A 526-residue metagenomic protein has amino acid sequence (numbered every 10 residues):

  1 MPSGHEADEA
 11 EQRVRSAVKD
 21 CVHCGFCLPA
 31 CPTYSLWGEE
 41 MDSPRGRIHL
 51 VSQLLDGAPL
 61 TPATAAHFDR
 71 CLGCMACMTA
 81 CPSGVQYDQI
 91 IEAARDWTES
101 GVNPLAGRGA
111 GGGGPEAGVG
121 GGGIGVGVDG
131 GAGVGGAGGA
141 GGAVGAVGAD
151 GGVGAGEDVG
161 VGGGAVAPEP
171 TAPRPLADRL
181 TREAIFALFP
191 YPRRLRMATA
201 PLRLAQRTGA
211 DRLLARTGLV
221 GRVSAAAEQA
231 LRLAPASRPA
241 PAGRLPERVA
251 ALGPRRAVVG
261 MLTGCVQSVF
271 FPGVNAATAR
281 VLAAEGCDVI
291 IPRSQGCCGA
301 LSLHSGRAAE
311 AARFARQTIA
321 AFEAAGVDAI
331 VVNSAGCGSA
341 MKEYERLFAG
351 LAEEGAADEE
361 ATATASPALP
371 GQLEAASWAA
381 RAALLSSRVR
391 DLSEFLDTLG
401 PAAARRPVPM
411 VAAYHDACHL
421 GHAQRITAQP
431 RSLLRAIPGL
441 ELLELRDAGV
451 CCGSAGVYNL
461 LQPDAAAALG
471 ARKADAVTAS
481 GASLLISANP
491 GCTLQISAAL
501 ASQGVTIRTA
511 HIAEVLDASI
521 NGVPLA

Functional and structural regions predicted by a protein language model:
M1, C24-I48, H419-H422, D447: A broadly conserved sequence feature marking short terminus-proximal activation segments in nucleic acid-centric
M1-R13, M41-P62, R255-V258, P272 (+2 more regions): Short, charged low-complexity linear segments at domain edges
E6-V18, G57-F68, A250, A283-E285 (+1 more regions): Short, intrinsically disordered, charge-biased short linear motifs at domain edges
R15-Y34, T61, A65-V85, H419 (+1 more regions): Cysteine-centered iron-sulfur cluster-binding motifs in ferredoxin-type domains/subunits of redox enzymes
K19, G38-D42, S302-A309: Alpha-helix capping and helix-loop boundary segments enriched in small/acidic/polar residues
P32-W37, P59, E183-A187, S480: A ubiquitous short alpha-helical element
W37-L54, T61-L72, A76-I91, W97-E99: Long amphipathic alpha-helical segments
D88-G121, G125-G131, G136, A140 (+2 more regions): Iron-sulfur cluster-binding electron-transfer modules in prokaryotic oxidoreductases
